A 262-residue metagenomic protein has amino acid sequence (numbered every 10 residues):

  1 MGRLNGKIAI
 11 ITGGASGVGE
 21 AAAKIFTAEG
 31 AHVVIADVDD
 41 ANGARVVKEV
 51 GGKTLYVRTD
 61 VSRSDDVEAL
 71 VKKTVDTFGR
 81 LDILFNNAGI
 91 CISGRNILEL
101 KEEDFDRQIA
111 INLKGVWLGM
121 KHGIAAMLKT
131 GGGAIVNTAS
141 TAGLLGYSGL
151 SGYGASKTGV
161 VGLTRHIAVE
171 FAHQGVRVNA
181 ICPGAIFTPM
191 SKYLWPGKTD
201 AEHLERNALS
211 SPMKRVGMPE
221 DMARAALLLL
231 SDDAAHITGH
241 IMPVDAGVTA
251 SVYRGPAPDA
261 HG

Functional and structural regions predicted by a protein language model:
G94, L145, L227, T238-G262: Short C-terminal tail/terminal secondary-structure segment of NAD(P)H-dependent dehydrogenase/reductase domains
R95-I97, K101-R107, N207: Substrate-binding pocket helix/loop in short-chain dehydrogenase/reductase
M120, S156, T164: Active-site helix of classical SDR
A125, V169-H173, A235: Alpha-helical segment proximal to the catalytic Tyr-Lys
S140: Residue(s) in the substrate-gating loop at a strand-loop-helix junction that position the organic substrate next
A172, R177, C182, I237-G239: Short, small/polar-rich loop/turn modules that mediate ligand/substrate recognition or access, typified
A180, A201-D233, I237, V244-A246: C-terminal helical subdomain
